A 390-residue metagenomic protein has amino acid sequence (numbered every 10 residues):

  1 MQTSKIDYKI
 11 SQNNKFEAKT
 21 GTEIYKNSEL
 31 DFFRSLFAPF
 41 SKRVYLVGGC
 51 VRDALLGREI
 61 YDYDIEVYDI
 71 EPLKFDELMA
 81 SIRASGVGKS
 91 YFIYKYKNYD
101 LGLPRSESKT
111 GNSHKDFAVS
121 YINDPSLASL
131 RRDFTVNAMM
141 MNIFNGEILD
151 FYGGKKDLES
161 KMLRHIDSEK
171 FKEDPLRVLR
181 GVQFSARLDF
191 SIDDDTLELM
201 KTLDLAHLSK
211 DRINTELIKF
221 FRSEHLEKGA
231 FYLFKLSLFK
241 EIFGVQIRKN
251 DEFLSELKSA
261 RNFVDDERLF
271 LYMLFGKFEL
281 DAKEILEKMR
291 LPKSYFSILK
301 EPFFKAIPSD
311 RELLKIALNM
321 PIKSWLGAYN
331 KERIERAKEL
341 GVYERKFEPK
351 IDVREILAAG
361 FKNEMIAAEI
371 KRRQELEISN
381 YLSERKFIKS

Functional and structural regions predicted by a protein language model:
M1-S390: Catalytic cores of the polymerase beta-like nucleotidyltransferase superfamily and closely associated nucleotide
